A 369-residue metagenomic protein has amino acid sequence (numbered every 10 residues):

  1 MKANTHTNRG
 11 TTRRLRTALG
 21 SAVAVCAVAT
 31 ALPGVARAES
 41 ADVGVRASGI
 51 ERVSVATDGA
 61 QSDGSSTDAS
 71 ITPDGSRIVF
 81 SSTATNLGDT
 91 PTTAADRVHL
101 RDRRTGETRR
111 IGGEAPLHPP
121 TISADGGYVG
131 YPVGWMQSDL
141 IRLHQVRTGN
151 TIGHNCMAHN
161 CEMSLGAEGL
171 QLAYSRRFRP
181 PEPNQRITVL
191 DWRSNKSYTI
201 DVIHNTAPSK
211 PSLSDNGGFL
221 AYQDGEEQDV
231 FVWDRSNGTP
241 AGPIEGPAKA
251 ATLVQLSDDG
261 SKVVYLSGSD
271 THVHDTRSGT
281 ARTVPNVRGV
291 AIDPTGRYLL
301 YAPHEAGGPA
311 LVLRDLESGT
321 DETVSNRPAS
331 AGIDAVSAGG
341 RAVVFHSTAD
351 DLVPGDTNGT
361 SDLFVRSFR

Functional and structural regions predicted by a protein language model:
M1-E39: Secretory targeting and sorting signals
K2-N4, A38-R369: Conserved "turn/edge" positions that cap or connect secondary-structure elements within repeat/scaffolded domains
